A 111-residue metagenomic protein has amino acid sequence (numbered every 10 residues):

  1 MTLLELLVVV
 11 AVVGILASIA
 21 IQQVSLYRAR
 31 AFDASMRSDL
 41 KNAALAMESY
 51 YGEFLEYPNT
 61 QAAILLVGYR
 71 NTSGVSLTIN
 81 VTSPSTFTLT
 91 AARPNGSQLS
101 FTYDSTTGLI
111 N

Functional and structural regions predicted by a protein language model:
M1-V24: N-terminal single-pass transmembrane signal-anchor helix
V10, R37, A44: Conserved catalytic core of two-component sensor histidine kinases
G14-A17, Q22, D39-K41, N59 (+1 more regions): Alpha-helical interaction segments
S18, L26-A29, L45, S49-G52: Regular, well-ordered alpha-helical segments
Q23-L40: Aliphatic-rich helix starts adjacent to a transmembrane/signal segment
L45-N111: Periplasmic/extracellular, small/polar-rich flexible segments of pilin-like filament-forming proteins
